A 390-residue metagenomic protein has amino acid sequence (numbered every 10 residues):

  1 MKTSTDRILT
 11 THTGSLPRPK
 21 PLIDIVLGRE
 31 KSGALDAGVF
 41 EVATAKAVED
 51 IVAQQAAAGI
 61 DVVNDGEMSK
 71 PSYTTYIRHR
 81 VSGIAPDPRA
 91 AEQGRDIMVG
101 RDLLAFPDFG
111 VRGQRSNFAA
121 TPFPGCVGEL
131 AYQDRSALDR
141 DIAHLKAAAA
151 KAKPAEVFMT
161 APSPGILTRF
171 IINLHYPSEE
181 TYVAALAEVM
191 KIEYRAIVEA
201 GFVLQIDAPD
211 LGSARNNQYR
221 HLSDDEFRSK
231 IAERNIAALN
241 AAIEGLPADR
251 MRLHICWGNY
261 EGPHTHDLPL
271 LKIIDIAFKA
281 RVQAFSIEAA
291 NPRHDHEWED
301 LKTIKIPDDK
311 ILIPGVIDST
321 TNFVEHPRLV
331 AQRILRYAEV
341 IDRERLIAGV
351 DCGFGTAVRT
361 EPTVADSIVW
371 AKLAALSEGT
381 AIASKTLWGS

Functional and structural regions predicted by a protein language model:
M1-S390: Domain-level signal for soluble alpha/beta catalytic cores
